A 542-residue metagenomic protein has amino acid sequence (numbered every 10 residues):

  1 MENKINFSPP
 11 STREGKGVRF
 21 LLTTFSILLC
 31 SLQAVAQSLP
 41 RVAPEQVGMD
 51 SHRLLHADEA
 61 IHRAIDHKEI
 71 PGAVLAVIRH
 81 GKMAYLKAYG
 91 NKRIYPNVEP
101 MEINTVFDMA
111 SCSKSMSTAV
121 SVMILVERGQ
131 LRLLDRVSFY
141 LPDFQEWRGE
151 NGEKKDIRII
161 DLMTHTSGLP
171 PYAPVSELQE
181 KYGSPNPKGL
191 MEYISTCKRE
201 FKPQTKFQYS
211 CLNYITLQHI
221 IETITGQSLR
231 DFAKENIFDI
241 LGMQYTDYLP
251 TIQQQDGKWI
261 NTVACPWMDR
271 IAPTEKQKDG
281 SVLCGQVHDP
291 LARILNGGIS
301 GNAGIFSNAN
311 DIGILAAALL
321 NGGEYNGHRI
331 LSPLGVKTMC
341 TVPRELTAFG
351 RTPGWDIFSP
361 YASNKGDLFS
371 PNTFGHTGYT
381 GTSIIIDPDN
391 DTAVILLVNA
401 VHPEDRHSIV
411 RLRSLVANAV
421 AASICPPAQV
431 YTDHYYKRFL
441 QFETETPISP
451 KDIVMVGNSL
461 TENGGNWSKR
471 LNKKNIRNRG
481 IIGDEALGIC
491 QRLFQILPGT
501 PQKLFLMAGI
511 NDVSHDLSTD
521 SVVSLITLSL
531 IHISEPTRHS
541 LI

Functional and structural regions predicted by a protein language model:
R13-G15: Glycine-biased, low-complexity coil/linker segments
L22-Q33: Bacterial N-terminal signal peptides
V42-M109, Q130, E146-W147, E192-T196 (+1 more regions): Short, conserved catalytic-motif segment at the N-terminal edge
L55-I61, L75, G81-M83, D108-L134 (+4 more regions): Active-site SXXK
G149-T373: Short, surface-exposed loop or secondary-structure junction motifs that flank catalytic or metal-binding residues
L320, G480-I482, F505-V513, L517: Cell-envelope and extracellular/periplasmic
P427-L504: Serine-esterase "nucleophile elbow" of acetyl-processing enzymes
I531-I542: Residue-level detector of conserved catalytic or cofactor/ligand-binding positions in enzyme active sites
